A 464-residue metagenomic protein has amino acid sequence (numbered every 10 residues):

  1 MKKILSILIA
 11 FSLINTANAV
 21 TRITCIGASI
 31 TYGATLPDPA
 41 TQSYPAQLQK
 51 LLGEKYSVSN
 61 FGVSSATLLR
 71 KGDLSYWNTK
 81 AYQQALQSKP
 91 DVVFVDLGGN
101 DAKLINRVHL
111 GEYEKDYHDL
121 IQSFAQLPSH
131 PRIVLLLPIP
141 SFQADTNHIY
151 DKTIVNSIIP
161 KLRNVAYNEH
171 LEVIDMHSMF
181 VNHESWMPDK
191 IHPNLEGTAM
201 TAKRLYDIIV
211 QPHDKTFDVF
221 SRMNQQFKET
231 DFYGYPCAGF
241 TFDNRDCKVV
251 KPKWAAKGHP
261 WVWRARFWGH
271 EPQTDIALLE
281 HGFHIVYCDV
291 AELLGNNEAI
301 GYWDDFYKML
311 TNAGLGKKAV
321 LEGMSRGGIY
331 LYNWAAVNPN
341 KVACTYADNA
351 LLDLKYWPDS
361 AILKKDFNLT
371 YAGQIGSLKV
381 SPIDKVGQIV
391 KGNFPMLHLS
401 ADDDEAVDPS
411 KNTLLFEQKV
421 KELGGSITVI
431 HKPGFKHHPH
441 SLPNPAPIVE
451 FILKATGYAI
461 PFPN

Functional and structural regions predicted by a protein language model:
T21-C25, I30-H118: Conserved SGNH/GDSL esterase-like catalytic core that processes O-acyl groups on lipids and polysaccharides
L36, I139-D214: Catalytic His-Asp segment of secreted/periplasmic serine-dependent ester chemistry enzymes
L74-W77, N333-I375: Hydrolase active-site cap/lid region
D96-N100, S123-N156: Active-site segments of SGNH/GDSL-like serine hydrolases that catalyze O-acetyl group transfer/hydrolysis on lipids
P188-I191, L195-K203, V210, V250 (+1 more regions): C-terminal catalytic histidine-bearing segment of alpha/beta-hydrolase fold enzymes
L294-G314, N333: Alpha/beta-hydrolase active-site loop
G314-S325: Alpha/beta-hydrolase fold nucleophile elbow
Y356-E422: The feature captures the conserved acid-bearing segment of alpha/beta-hydrolase catalytic domains
